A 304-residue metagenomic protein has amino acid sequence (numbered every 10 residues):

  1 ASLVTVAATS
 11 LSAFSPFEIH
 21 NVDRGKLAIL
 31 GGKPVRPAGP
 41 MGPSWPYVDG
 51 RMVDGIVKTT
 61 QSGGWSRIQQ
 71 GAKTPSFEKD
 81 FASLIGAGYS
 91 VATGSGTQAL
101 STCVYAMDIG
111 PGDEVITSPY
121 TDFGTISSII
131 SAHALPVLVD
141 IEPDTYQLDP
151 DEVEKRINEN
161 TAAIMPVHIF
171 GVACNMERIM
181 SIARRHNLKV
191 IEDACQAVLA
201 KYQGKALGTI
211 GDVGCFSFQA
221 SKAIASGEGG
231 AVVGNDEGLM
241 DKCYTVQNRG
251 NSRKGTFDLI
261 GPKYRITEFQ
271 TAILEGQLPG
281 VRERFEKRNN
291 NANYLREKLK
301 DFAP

Functional and structural regions predicted by a protein language model:
A1-E18: N-terminal export signals
F14-T93: N-terminal small-domain helix-loop-helix segment of the aminotransferase-like
A28, Y105-A194, K201: PLP-dependent aminotransferase-like
G55-I56, F81, A99, V115 (+10 more regions): Generic structural signal for small/hydrophobic residues in well-ordered secondary structure, especially within
S62, S66-E114, S128-S131, V137-D140 (+1 more regions): Phosphate-binding glycine-rich loop
T74, E78, P150, A292: Short amphipathic alpha-helical/adjacent loop interface patches that line ligand and macromolecule-binding sites
K79, E177-M180, N293, E297: Active-site phosphate/pyrophosphate- and oxyanion-stabilizing loops and adjacent acidic/basic residues in soluble
A197-Q203, I210-P304: Active-site region of PLP-dependent enzymes
